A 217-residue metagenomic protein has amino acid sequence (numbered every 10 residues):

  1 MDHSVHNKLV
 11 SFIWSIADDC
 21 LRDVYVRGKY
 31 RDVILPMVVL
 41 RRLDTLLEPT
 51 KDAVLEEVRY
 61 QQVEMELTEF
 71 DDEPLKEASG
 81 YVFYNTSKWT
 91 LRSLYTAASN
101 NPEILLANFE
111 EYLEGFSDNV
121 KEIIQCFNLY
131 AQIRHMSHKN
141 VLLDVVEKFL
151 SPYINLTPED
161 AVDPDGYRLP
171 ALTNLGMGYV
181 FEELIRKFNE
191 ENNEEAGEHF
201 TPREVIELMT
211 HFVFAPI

Functional and structural regions predicted by a protein language model:
M1-F214: Non-catalytic, mostly N-terminal accessory regions of nucleic-acid modification and defense proteins
